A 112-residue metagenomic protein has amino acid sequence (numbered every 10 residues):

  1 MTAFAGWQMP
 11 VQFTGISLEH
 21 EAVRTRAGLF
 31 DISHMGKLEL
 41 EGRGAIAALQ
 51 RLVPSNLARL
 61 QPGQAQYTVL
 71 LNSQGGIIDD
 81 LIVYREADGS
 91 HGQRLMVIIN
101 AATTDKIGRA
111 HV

Functional and structural regions predicted by a protein language model:
M1-H111: Basic, glycine/lysine-rich polyanion-binding surfaces/domains
